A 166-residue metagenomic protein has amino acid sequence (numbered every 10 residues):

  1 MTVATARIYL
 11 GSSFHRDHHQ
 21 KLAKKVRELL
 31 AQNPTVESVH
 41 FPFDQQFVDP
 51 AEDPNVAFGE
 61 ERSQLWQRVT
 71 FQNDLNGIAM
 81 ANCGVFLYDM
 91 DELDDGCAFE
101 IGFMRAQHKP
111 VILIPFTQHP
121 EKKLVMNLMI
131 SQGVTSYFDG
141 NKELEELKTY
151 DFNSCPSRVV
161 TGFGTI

Functional and structural regions predicted by a protein language model:
M1-I166: Conserved catalytic or regulatory cores that recognize and/or transform ribose-phosphate-containing ligands
